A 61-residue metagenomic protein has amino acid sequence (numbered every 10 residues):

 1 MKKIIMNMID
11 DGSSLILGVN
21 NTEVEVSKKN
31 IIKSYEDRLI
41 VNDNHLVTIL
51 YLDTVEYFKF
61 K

Functional and structural regions predicted by a protein language model:
M1-K2, M6, S27, F58-F60: Generic cytosolic/nucleocytoplasmic N-terminal low-complexity/intrinsically disordered segments
M1-N21: Short glycine-rich, low-complexity segments
N7-M8, T22, S34, D53: Exposed, low-complexity/repetitive linear segments and helix-based recognition motifs, biased toward charged/polar
D10-G12, V41, I49-L52: A general secondary-structure boundary signal
V19-N42, L46: Acidic, low-complexity, intrinsically disordered interaction modules
K29-I32, L50-F60: Structured surface patches comprising rigid loops and adjacent beta-strands/short helices at the edges of well-ordered
